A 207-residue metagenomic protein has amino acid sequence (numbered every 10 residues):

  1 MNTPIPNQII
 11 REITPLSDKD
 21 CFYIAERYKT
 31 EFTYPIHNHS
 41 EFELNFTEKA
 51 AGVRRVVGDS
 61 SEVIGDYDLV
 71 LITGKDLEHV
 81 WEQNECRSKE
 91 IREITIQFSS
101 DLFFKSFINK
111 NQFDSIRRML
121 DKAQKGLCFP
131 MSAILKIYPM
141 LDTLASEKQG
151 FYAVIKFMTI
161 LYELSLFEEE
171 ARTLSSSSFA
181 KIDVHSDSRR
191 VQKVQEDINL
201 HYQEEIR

Functional and structural regions predicted by a protein language model:
M1-L71, D76, F113: Generic protein-terminus/edge-of-domain signal
N2-L16, D76-M140, E169-A171: A hydrophobic/aromatic-rich effector-binding and dimerization subdomain of bacterial HTH-type transcriptional regulators
L16-K19, H39, I64, S88-E90 (+2 more regions): A generic fold-level signal
E43-L44, K136, M140, E163: Amphipathic, well-ordered alpha-helical segments in soluble domains
E48, F98-S100, S146: Short beta-strand-to-loop capping motifs
L127-M131, S146-E205: Short, Lys/Arg-enriched, Trp-marked, Pro/Gly-tolerant hinge/linker segments that flank
L141-A145: Amphipathic alpha-helical segments within well-ordered protein domains
